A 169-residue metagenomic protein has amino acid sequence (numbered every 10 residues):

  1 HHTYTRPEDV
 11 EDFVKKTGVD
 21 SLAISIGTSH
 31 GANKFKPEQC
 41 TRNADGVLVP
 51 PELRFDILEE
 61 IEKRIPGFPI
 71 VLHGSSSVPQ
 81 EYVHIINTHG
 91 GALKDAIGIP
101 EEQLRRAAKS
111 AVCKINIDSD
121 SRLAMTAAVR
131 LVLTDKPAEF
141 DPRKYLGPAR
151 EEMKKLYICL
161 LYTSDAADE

Functional and structural regions predicted by a protein language model:
H1-R64: Alpha/beta enzyme core
T17-D20, I65-G67, T88-A92, S110-C113: Glycine-enriched alpha-helix->loop->beta-strand junction motifs that scaffold or abut catalytic
L22-I24, I70-L72, I115-I117: Hydrophobic faces of well-ordered beta-strands that scaffold small-molecule active sites in alpha/beta enzyme cores
K34-P37, Q80-N87, T126-L133: Histidine/acidic-residue-rich catalytic or RNA/ligand-binding cores of hydrolases and nuclease-related proteins
P69-Q80: Long, repeat-rich segments with strong aromatic
D95-P100, K114-L123: Glycine-rich phosphate-binding active-site loops on the catalytic face of alpha/beta enzymes
R122-L161: Internal helix-turn-beta structural module
Y162-A167: Conserved small/polar residues in nucleotide/adenosyl-binding loops
